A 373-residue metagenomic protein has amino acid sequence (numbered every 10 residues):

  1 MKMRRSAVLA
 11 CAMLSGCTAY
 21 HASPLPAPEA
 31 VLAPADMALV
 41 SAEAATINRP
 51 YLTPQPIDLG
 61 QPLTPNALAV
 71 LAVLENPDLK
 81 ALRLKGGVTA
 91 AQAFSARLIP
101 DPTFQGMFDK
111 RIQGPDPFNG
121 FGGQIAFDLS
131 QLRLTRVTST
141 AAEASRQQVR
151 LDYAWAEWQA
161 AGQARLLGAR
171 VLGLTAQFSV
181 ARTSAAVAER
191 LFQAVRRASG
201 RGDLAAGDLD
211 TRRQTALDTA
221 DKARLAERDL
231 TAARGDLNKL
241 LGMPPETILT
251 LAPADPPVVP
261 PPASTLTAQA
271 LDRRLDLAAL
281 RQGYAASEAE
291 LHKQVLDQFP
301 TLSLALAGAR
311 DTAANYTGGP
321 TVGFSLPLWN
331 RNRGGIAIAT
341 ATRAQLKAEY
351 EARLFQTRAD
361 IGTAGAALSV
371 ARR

Functional and structural regions predicted by a protein language model:
M1-L71, E227-Q269: Terminal intrinsically disordered/low-complexity segments used for targeting and assembly
T18-A38, V70-Q131, R234-M243, T267-E349 (+1 more regions): A small-residue-enriched
I57-T64, L74, D78-A81, K85 (+1 more regions): Extracytoplasmic/periplasmic, Sec-exported soluble proteins
Q131-T138: Short, polar/flexible loop-turn hinges at active-site or ligand-entry regions and domain interfaces
T135, A144, L151-Q269, A364-A371: Periplasmic alpha-helical coiled-coil/stalk elements that build and connect Gram-negative outer-membrane
T138, A142, G334-T342, A364: Short amphipathic alpha-helical coupling segments at ligand-binding clamshell hinges and other catalytic/signaling
Q356-T363: Glycine-rich cofactor-pocket loops
